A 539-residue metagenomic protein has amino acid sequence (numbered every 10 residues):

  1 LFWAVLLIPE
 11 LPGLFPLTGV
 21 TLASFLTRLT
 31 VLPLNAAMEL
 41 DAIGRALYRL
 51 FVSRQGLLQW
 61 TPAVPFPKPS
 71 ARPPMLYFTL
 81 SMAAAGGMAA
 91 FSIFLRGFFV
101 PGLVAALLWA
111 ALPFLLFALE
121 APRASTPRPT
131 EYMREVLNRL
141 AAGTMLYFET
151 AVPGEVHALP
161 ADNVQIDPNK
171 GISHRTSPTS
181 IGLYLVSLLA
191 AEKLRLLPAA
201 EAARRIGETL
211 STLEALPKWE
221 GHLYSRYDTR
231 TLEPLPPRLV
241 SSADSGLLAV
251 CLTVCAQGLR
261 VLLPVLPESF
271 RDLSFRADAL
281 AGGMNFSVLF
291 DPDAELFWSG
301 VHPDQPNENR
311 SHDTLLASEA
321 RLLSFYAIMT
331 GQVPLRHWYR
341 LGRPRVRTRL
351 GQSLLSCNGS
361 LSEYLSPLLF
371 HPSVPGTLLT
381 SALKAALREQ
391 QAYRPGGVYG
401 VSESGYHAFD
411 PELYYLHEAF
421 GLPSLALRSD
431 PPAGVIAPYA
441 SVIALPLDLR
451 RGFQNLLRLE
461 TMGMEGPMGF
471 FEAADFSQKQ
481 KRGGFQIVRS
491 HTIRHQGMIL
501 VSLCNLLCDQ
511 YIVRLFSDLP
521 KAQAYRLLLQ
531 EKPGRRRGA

Functional and structural regions predicted by a protein language model:
L1-A23, G44-P69, S125-T126, L341-R349 (+3 more regions): Long, K/E/R/D-enriched contiguous segments that form extended
L1-V52, S81-S125: Membrane-embedded multi-pass helical conduit in multi-pass membrane proteins, especially envelope-biosynthetic
L17-N35, L50-A90, I166-G171, P217 (+2 more regions): Loop-to-transmembrane boundary segments
L58-W60, G102-L115, M145, W338-R340: Tryptophan-centered motif/residue detector
R72-T79, G97, P127-A539: Ser/Thr/Asn(+Pro)-rich, low-complexity disordered segments
